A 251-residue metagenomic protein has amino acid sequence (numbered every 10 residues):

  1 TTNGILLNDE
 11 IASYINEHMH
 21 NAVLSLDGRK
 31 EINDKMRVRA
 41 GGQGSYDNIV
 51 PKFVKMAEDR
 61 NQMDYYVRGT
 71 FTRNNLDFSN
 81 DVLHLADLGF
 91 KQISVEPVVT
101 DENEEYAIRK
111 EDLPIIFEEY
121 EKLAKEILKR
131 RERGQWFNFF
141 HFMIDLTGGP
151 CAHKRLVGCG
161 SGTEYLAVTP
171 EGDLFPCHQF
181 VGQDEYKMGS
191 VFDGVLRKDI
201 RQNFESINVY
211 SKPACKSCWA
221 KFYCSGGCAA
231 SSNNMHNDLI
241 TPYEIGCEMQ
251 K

Functional and structural regions predicted by a protein language model:
T1-V98: Radical SAM/AdoMet-radical enzyme domain recognition
E31-M36, Q92-P114, W136-P150, Q179-E185: Flexible glycine/acidic-rich beta-alpha junction loops that bind and position SAM and/or redox cofactors in anaerobic
A40-S45, I108-E118: Alpha-helix N-cap and loop-to-helix initiation/capping positions
P114-G148, H178-S225: C-terminal accessory region of radical SAM enzymes
C159-G162: Short, small/polar residue-rich loop motifs at catalytic or cofactor-binding pockets
E171, Y210-K251: Radical SAM enzyme core and accessory elements
